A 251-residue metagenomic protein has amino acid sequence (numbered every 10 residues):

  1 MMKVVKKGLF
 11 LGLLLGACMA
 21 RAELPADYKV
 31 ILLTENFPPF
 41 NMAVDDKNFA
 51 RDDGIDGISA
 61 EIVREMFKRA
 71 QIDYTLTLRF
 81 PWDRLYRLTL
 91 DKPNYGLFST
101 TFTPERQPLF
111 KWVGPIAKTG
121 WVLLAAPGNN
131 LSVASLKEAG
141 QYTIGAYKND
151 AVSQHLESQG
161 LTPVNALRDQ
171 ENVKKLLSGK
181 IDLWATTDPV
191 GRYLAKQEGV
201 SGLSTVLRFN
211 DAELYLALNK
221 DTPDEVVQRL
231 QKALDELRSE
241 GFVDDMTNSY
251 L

Functional and structural regions predicted by a protein language model:
L24-L109, A146: Extracytoplasmic small-molecule ligand-binding "clamshell" domains of the periplasmic binding protein/Venus flytrap
A26, D73, A151-V164, D235-L251: Ligand-binding clefts/hinges and TM-proximal coupling segments of bilobed small-molecule sensing domains
T34-F37, T119-V122, L194-Q231: Periplasmic-binding protein-like
D45-A50, V63-D73, S135-E138, Y147-R168 (+1 more regions): Ligand-binding cleft/hinge of the Venus flytrap
G57-R69, L216-Y250: Extended ligand-binding regions for polar small-molecule ligands
K68-R69, L78-R79, D83-Y95, E138 (+4 more regions): Short helices/loops that flank or line small-molecule/ion binding pockets
T100-L109, D182-N210: A ligand-binding cleft/hinge motif common to bilobed small-molecule-binding domains
A125-I144: Flexible hinge/capping segments at coil-to-helix
